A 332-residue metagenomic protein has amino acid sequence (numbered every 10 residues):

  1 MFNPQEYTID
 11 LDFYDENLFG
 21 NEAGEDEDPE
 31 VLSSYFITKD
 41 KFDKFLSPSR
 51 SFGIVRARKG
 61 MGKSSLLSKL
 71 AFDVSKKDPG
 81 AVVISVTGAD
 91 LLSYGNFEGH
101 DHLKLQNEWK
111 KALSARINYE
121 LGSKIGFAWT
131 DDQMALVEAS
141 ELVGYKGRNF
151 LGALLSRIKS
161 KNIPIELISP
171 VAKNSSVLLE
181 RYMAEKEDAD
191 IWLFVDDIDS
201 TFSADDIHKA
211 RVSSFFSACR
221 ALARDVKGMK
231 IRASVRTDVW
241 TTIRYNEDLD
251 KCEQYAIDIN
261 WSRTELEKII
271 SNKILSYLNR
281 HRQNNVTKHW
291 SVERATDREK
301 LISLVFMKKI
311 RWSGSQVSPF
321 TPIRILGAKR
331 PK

Functional and structural regions predicted by a protein language model:
M1-G53, S75-G80: A short, basic N-terminal segment
Q5-D10, D40-V74, S176, R263-W290: Long, acidic, intrinsically disordered low-complexity segments
Y7, S51-I191, T201-A204, Y245: P-loop NTPase nucleotide-binding core
T8, F13-L18, K59, G88-D90 (+3 more regions): Short, flexible loop/turn elements at secondary-structure junctions
F36-I37, S49, A172-S176, S213-F215 (+2 more regions): Short linear interaction motifs
E180, D190-W192, I198-G314: The catalytic "switch" region of P-loop NTPases
Q316-K329: A short helix-loop-helix "switch/interaction" segment in the helical subdomain of ASCE P-loop NTPases
